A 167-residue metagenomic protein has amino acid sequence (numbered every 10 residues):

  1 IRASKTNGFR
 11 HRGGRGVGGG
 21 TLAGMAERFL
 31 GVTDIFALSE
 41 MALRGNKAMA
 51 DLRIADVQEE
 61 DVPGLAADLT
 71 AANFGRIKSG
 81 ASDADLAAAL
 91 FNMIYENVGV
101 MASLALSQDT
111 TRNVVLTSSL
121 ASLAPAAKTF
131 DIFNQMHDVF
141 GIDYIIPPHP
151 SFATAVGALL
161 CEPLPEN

Functional and structural regions predicted by a protein language model:
I1-S4: Short beta-strand scaffold segments in enzyme catalytic cores
T6-G8, T110-R112, G141: Short coil/turn connectors at secondary-structure junctions
T6-I54: Glycine-rich phosphate-binding loop plus the immediately following alpha-helix
V17-G18, S119-P125, S151: Gly/Ser/Thr-rich loops at beta-strand to alpha-helix junctions that form or flank small-molecule/cofactor-binding
T21-E27, D34, Q135-N167: Glycine-rich phosphate-binding/hydrolytic loop that grips phosphoryl groups
F36-G80: Conserved ATP-utilizing enzyme core subdomain
P63-N113, L120-L123, P147: Adenine-nucleotide phosphate-binding core of ATP-dependent small-molecule kinases
A127-M136: Short, aromatic/basic amphipathic alpha-helical patches
